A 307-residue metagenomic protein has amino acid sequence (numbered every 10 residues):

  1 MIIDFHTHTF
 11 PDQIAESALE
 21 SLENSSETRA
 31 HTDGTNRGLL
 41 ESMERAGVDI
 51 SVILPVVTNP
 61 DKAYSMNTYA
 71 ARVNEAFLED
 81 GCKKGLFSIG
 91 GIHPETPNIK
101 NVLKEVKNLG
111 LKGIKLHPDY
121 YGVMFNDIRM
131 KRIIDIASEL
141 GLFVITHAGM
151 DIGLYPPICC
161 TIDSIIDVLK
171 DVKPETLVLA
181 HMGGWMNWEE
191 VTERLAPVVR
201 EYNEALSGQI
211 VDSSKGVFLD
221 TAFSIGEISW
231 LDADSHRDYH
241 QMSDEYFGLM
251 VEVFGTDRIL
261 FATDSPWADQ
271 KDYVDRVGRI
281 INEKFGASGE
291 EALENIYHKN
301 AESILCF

Functional and structural regions predicted by a protein language model:
M1-H31, N67-G91, K215-F218, A222-E227: Mobile, glycine- and charge-enriched loop segments and immediately flanking short secondary-structure elements within
M1-H8, D12-I50, G248-L260, A268-F307: Mid-to-C-terminal alpha-helical segments outside catalytic/metal-binding sites
I2-F5, V52-L54, I89-G91, K115 (+3 more regions): Active-site neighborhood of phospho(di)ester-bond hydrolases with catalytic His/Asp-centered motifs
H6, M43, A70, V106 (+7 more regions): Conserved, mostly hydrophobic/aromatic
H8-Q13, T58-D61, P94-N98, Y121 (+4 more regions): Active-site environment of divalent metal-dependent phosphoester hydrolases
D33-M43, E95-V106, R129, S243-Y246: Short, acidic/polar
D49-I50, T58-C160: Active-site gating/metal-coordination segments in enzymes
K112-G113, N126-L260: Catalytic pocket-lining loop regions of alpha/beta-barrel enzymes, especially the amidohydrolase/enolase/GH5 lineages
